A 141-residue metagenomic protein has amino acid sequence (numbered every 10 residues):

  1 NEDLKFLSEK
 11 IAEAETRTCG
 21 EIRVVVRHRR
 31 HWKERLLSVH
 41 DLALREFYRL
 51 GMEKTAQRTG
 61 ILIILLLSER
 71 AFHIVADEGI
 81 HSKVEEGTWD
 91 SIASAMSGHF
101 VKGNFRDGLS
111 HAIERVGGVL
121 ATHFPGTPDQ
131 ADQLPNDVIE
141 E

Functional and structural regions predicted by a protein language model:
N1-T127, A131, P135-D137: Divalent-cation
